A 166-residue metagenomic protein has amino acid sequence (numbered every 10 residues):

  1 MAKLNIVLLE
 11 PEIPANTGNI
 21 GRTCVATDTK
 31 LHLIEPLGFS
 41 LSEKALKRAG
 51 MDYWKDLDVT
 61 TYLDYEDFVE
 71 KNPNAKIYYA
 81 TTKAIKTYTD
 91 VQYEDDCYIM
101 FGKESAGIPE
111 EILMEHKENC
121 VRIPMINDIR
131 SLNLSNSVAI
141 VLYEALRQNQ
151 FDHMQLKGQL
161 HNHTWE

Functional and structural regions predicted by a protein language model:
M1-E166: Post-transcriptional modification and biogenesis factors for structured RNAs of the translation apparatus
